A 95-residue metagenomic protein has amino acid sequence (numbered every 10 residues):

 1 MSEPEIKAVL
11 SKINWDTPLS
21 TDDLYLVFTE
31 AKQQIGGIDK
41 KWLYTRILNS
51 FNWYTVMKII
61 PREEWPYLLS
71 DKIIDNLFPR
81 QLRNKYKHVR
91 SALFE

Functional and structural regions predicted by a protein language model:
M1-E95: Long, compositionally biased intrinsically disordered regulatory segments in eukaryotic proteins
